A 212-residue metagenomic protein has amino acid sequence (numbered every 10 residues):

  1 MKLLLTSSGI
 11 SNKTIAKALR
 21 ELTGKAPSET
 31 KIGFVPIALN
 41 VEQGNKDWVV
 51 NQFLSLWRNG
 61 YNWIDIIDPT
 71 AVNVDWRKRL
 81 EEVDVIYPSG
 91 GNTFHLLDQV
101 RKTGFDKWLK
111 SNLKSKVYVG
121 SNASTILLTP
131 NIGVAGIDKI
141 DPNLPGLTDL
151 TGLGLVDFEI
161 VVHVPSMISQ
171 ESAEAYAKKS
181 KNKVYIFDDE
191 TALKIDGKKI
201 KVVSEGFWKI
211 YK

Functional and structural regions predicted by a protein language model:
M1-S28, I37-V50, V134-K212: C-terminal and late-domain segments of enzyme folds
L5, D65-I66, P88, V119-S121 (+1 more regions): General beta-strand structural signal in soluble alpha/beta enzymes
T30, L39-R101: Portal/gating segments that form or line small-molecule/metal binding sites
I32, I86, N122, I160 (+1 more regions): A residue-level signal for conserved active-site and pocket-lining positions in enzyme catalytic cores
R79-E82, T103-K116: Catalytic-core regions built around general acid/base machinery
V83, S115-K116, V156, K181: Short, well-ordered alpha-helix to beta-strand connector turns
Y87-G90, N112-N131: Catalytic nucleophile loop
F94, T125-L128, A192-K194: Short, active-site-adjacent cap segments at secondary-structure transitions
